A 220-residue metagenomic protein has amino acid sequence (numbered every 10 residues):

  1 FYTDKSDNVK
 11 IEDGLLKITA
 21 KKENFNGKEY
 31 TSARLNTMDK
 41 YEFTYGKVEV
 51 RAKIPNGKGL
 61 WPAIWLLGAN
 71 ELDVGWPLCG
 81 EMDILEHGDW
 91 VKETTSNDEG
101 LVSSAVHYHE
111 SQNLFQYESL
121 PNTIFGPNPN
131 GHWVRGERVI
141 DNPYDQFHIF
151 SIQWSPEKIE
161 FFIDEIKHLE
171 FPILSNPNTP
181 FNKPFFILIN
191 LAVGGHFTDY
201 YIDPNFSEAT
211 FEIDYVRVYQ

Functional and structural regions predicted by a protein language model:
F1-Q220: GH16 jelly-roll
